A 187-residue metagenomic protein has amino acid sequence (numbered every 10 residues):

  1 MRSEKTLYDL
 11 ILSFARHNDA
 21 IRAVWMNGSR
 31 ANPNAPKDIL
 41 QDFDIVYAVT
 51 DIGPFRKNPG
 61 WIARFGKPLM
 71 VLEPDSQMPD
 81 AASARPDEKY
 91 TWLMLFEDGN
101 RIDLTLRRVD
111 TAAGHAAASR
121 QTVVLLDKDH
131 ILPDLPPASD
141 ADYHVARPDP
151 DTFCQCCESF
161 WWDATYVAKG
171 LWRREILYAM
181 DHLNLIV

Functional and structural regions predicted by a protein language model:
M1-D19, N27-I39, V46-L104: Metal-dependent nucleotidyltransferase catalytic core
M26-N27, D181: Short loop/turn and capping residues at structural boundaries
F65-L185: Conserved NTP/Mg2+-binding pocket subregion across the NTase superfamily
